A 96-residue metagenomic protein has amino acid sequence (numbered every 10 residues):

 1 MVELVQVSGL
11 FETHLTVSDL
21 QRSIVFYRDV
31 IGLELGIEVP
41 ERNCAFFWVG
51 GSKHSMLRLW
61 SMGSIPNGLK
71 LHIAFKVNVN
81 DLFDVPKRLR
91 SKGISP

Functional and structural regions predicted by a protein language model:
M1-E3: A short, basic/flexible loop-to-alpha-helix module at the beginning of a structural domain
V5, H14-S55: Core segments of cupin and vicinal oxygen chelate
Q6-G9, P66-K70: Short glycine-enriched loop/turn motifs at secondary-structure junctions
T13, I73: Hydrophobic adenine-recognition pocket in adenosine-nucleotide-binding enzymes
D19-Q21, A74-P96: Vicinal oxygen chelate
E38, G63-I65: Short polar/acidic secondary-structure junctions
A45, K70-L71: Conserved acetyl-CoA binding element of GNAT-fold acetyltransferases
L57-W60: Conserved beta-strand in the GNAT
